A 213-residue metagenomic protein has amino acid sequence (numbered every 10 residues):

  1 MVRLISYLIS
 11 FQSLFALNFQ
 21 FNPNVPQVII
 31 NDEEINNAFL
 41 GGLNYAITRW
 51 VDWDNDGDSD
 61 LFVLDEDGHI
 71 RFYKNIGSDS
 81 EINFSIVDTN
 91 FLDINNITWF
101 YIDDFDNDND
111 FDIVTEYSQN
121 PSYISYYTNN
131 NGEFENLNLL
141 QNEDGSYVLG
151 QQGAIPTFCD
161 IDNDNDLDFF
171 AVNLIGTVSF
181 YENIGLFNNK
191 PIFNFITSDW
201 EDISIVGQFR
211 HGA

Functional and structural regions predicted by a protein language model:
M1-F21: Bacterial Sec-dependent N-terminal signal peptides
L17-G42, K74-N95, T128-Q151, I184-A213: Blade-edge motifs of beta-propeller repeat domains
D32-E66: Beta-strand-rich domains and repeat architectures in extracellular enzymes and scaffolds, especially beta-propellers
A46-W53, I97-F105, Q152-I161, H211-A213: Beta-propeller blade termini
N55-L64, N107-Y117, N163-V172: Acidic/hydrophobic-patterned starts of short beta strands in beta-sheet-rich repeat architectures
D67, Y117-Q119, N173-I175, I184: Residue-level signature of beta-propeller blades and closely related beta-rich strand-turn architectures in secreted
H69-Y73, P121-Y127, T177-Y181: Structural motif
T115-S125, P156, H211-A213: Beta-propeller blade termini and top-face loops
